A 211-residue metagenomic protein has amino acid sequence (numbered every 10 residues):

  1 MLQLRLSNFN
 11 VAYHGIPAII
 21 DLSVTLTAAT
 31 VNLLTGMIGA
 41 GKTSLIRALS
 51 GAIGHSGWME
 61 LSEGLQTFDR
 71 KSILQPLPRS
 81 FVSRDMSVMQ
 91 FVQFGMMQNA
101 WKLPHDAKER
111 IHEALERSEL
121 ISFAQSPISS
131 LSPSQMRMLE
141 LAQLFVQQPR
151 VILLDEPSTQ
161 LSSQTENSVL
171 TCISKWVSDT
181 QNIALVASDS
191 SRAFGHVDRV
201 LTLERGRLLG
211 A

Functional and structural regions predicted by a protein language model:
L4, I19-D21: Conserved structural motif at the start of ABC-family nucleotide-binding domains
T35-M37: The feature captures the beta-strand-to-loop junction immediately N-terminal to the Walker
S50: Helix-to-loop junction immediately C-terminal to a conserved catalytic motif
S80-F94, Q98-K102: Conserved catalytic motifs of ABC-family nucleotide-binding domains
D106-F123: Conserved ABC ATPase "signature" region
P127-L131: Conserved ABC ATPase signature
I152-E156: Catalytic Walker B motif of ABC-type/P-loop ATPase nucleotide-binding domains
